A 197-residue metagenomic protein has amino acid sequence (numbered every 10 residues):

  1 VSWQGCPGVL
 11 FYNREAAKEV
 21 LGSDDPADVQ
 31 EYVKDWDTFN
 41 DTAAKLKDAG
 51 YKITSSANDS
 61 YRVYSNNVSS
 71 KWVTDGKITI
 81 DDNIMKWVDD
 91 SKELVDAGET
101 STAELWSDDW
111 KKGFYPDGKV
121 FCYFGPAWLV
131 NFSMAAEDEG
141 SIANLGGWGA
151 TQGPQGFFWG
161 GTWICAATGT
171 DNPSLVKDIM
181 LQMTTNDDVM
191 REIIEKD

Functional and structural regions predicted by a protein language model:
V1-S60, W72-L105, T168-S174: Helix-loop-helix "hinge/cap" segment bordering the ligand-binding cleft or interdomain interface
R14-A16, L181-D197: Periplasmic-binding protein-like
L21-S23, D138, T184, I194-E195: A generic structural signal for secondary-structure junctions that act as hinges or helix/strand caps at the edges
V29-D37, S56, D117-A127, E195-D197: Charged, low-complexity, helix/coiled-coil-prone segments
V63-S65: Terminal low-complexity/disordered tails
K86-L181, D188-R191: Extracytoplasmic/periplasmic substrate-binding proteins
